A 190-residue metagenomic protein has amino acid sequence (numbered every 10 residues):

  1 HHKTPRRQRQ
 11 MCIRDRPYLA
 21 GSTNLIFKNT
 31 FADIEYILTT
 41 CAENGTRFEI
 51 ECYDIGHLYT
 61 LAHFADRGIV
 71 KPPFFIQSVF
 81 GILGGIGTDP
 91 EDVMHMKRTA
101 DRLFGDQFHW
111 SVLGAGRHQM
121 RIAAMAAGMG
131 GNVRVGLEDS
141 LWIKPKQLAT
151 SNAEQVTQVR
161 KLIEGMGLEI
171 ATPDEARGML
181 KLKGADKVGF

Functional and structural regions predicted by a protein language model:
H1-I13: Single conserved hydrophobic/aromatic residue that forms the stacking wall/gate of nucleotide- or nucleobase-binding
R14, F48-E51, P72-S78, F108-L113 (+2 more regions): Hydrophobic faces of well-ordered beta-strands that scaffold small-molecule active sites in alpha/beta enzyme cores
G21-C41: Active-site glycine-rich loop that binds ribose-phosphate moieties when present
I37-R67, K71-V79: Hydrophobic, aromatic-enriched interface-forming segments
L58, P72-A123: Hydrophobic protein-protein interaction segments
L61, A126, A176: Conserved, mostly hydrophobic/aromatic
N132-P145: Glycine-rich phosphate-binding active-site loops on the catalytic face of alpha/beta enzymes
K144-L168: C-terminal helical cap(s) of enzyme catalytic domains, especially alpha/beta-barrels
